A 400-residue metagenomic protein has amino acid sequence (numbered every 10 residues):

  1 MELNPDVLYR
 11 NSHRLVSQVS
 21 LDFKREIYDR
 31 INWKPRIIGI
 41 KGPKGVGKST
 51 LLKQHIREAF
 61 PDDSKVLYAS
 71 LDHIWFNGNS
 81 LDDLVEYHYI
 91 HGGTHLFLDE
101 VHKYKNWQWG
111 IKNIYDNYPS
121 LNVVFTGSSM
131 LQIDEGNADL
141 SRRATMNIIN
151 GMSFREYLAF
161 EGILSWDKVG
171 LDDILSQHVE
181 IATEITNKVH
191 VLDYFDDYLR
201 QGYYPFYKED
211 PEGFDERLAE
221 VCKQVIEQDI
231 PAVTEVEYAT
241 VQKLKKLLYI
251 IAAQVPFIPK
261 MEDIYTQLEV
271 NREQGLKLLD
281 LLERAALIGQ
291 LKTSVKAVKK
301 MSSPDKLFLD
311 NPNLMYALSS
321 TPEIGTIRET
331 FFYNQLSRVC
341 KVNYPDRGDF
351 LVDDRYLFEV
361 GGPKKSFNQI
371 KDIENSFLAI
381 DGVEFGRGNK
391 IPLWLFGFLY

Functional and structural regions predicted by a protein language model:
M1-Q18, Q54, E58, L71 (+2 more regions): A cross-kingdom feature that marks ATP-driven nucleic-acid transaction machinery
E2-D6, N11-L15, S128, E135-Q242 (+1 more regions): Interdomain motor-coupling "hinge/lid" segment immediately C-terminal to the ATP-binding subdomain of NTP-driven enzymes
L15-W33: Pre-Walker A adenine-sensing motif
I40: Hydrophobic anchor at the beta1->P-loop junction of P-loop NTPases
K48-S49: Conserved lysine of the Walker
D63-H95: Short glycine-rich substrate-engagement loop in P-loop NTPases that contacts/grips substrate
F97, N122-S128, I148: Structural recognition of the conserved hydrophobic beta-strand(s) that form the central parallel beta-sheet of P-loop
Y203-D346: Accessory nucleic acid-recognition modules appended to NTPase machines
